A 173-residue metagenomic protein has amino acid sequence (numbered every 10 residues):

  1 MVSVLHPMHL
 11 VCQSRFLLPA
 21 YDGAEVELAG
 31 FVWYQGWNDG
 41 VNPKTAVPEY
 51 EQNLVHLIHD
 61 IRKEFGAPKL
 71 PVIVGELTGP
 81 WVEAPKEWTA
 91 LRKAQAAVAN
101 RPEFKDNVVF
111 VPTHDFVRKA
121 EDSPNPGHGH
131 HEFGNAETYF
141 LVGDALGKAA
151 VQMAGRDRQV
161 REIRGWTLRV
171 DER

Functional and structural regions predicted by a protein language model:
M1-R173: Cell-envelope and extracellular/periplasmic
